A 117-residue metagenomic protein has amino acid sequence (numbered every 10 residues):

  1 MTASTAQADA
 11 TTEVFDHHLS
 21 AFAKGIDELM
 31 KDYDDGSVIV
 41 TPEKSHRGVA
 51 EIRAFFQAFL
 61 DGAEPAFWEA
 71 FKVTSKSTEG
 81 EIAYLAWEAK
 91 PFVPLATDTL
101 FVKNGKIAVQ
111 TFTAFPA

Functional and structural regions predicted by a protein language model:
M1-K31: Short, low-complexity N-terminal intrinsically disordered segments enriched in polar/charged residues
I26-T78: A solvent-exposed, acidic/Ser-Thr-rich amphipathic alpha-helical stretch
Y33-D34, A89, A114: Short beta-strand segments enriched in hydrophobic/aromatic residues within well-folded beta-rich domains
S37, E81-A83, I107: Hydrophobic residues embedded in beta-strands of well-ordered beta-sheets
I82-K90: Short beta-strand segments that buttress and anchor functional surface loops
L95-A117: Short beta-strand edge/turn micro-motifs at domain boundaries
